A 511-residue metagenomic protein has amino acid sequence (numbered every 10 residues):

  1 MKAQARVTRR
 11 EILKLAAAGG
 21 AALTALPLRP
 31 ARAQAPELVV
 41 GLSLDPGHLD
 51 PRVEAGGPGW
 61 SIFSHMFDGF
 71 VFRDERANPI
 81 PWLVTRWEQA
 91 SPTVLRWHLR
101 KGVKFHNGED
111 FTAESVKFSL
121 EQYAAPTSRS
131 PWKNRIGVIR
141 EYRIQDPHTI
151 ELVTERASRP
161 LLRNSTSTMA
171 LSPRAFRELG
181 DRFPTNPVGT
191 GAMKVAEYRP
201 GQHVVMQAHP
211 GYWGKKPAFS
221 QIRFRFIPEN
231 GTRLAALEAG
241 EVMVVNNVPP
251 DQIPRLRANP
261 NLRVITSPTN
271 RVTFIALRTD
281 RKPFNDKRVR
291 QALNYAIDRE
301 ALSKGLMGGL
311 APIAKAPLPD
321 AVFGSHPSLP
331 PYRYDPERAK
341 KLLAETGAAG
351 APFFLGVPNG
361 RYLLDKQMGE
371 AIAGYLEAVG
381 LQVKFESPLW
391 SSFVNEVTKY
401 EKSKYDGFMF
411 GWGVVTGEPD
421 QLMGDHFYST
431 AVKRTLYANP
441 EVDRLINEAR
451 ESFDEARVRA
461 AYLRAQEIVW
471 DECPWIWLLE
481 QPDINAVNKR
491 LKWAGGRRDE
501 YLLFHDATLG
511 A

Functional and structural regions predicted by a protein language model:
M1-E11, L15-A22, R32: N-terminal secretory signal peptides
I12, A18, R199, A296-G324 (+2 more regions): Detector for C-terminal structural segments
G41-S91, E121, T185-T190: N-terminal lobe/hinge region of extracytoplasmic solute-binding protein
D74-N78, A157-S158, S165-P217, Q221 (+3 more regions): Gly/Pro-rich hinge or "lid" segments in bacterial periplasmic/extracellular proteins
R86-R129, Q145, E151, A236 (+1 more regions): Aromatic- and charge-enriched surface segment that lines or borders ligand/interaction sites
E88, K133-A175: Surface-exposed binding/hinge segments that line and control ligand-binding clefts or catalytic entry sites
P210-R255, Q382: Ligand-site clamp/hinge motif
P312-E345, N359-Q367: Structural transition elements
